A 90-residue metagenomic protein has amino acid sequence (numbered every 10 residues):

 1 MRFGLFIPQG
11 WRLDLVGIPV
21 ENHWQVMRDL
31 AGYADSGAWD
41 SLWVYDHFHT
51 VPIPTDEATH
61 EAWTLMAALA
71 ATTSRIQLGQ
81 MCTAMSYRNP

Functional and structural regions predicted by a protein language model:
M1-T72: N-terminal beta1-alpha1-beta2 module of alpha/beta enzyme domains
D14, N89-P90: Short, solvent-exposed polar/charged micro-motifs at secondary-structure junctions
Y45, M81-C82: Short hydrophobic "strand-cap" motifs at the C-terminus of beta-strands
T50, L78, Y87-N89: Generic structural "secondary-structure junction" signal
P54-E57, T83-N89: Glycine-rich "substrate-gating" loop/helix at the edge of Rossmann-like oxidoreductase active sites
A62-L65, M81, N89: Generic hydrophobic, aliphatic-rich segments that mediate packing or membrane embedding
T73-M81: Conserved catalytic cysteine-centered active-site region of acyl-thioester-dependent Claisen-condensing enzymes
